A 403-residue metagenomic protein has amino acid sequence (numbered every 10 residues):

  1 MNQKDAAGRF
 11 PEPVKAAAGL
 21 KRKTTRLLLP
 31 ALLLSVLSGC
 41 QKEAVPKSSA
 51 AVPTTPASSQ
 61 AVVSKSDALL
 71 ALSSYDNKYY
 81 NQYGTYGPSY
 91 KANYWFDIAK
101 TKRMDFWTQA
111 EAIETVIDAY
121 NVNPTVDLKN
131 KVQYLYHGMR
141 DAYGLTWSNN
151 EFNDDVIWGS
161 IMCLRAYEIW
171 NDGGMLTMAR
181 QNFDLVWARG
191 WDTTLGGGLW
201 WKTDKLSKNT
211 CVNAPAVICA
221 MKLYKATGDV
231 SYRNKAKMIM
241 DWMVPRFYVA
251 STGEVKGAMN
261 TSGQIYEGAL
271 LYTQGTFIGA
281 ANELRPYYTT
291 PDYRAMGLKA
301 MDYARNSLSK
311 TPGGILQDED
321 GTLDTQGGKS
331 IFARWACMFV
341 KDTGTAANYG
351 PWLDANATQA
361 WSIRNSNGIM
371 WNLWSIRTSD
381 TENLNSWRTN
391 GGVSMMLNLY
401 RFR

Functional and structural regions predicted by a protein language model:
M1-R22: N-terminal secretory signal peptides that target proteins for export/translocation
L28-S66, L70: Bacterial Sec-dependent N-terminal signal peptides
S59-T115, A119-D154, A166, K208 (+1 more regions): CBM-like carbohydrate-recognition segments
T108-E111, P124, D155-W158, M175 (+10 more regions): Structural signature of alpha-solenoid helical repeat junctions
K129-A226, V230-K237: Extended ligand-binding groove/face enriched in aromatic
N213-A216, A220-Y224, Y232-A281: Active-site cradle of extracellular carbohydrate-active enzymes
T273-Y288, Y293-S309: Oxyanion-binding "anion nests"
